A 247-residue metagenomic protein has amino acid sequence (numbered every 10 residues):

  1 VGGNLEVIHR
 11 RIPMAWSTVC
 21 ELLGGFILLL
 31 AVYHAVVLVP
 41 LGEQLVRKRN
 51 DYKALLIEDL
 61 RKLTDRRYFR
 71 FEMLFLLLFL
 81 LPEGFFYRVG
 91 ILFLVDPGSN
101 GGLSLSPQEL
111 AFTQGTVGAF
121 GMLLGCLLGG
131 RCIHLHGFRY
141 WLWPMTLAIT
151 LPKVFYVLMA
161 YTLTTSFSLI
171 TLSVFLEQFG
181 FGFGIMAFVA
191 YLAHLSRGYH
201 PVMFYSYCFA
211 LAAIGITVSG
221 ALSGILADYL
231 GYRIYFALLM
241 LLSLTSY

Functional and structural regions predicted by a protein language model:
G2-E6, V95, C132-I133, G224-G231: Interfacial helix-cap and linker-helix signal at transmembrane-aqueous boundaries of multi-pass secondary transporters
G25-L45: C-terminal membrane-cytosol helix-exit motif in multi-pass small-molecule transporters
G42-E72: Juxtamembrane intracellular "pre-TM" segments in multi-pass secondary transporters
D65-F86: Pair of pore-lining "gating" transmembrane helices in MFS-fold secondary transporters
F79, R88-A111: Short amphipathic helix-loop junctions that connect adjacent transmembrane helices in Major Facilitator Superfamily/SLC
L124-W143, A227-D228: Helix-to-loop junctions at the C-terminal end of transmembrane segments in multipass secondary transporters
Y140-F188: C-terminal transmembrane helical hairpin of 12-TM major facilitator-type secondary transporters
G198-Y229: A late C-terminal transmembrane helix in Major Facilitator Superfamily
